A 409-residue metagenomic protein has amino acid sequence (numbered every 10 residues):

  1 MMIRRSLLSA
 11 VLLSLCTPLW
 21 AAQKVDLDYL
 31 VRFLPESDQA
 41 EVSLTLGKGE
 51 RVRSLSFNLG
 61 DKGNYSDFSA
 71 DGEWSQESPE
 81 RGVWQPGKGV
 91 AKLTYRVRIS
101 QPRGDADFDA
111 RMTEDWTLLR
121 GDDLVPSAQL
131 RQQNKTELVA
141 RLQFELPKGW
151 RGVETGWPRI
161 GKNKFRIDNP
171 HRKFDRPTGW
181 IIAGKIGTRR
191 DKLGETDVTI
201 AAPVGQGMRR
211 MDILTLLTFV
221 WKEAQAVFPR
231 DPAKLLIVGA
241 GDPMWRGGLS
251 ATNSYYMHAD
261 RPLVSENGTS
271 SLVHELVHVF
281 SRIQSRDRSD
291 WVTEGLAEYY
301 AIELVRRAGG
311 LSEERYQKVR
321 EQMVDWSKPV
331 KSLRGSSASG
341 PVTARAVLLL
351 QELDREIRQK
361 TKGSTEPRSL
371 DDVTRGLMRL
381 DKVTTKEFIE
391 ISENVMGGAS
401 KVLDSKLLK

Functional and structural regions predicted by a protein language model:
S6-P18: Bacterial N-terminal signal peptides
L19-K24: Boundary at the C-terminal end of the N-terminal hydrophobic targeting segment
V25, F33-L34, S43-T45, F57-T218 (+3 more regions): Non-catalytic architectural context of zinc metalloproteases
D38-V42, R53: Structural beta-strand segments of beta-rich domains
A202-L214, W221, H258-L263, I283-D287 (+1 more regions): Second-shell loop/turn segments in exported
K234-M244, T293: Short, solvent-exposed turn/loop segments enriched in Gly/Ser/Thr/Pro and often Arg
N253-D325: Zinc-dependent metallopeptidase catalytic helix centered on the HExxH motif and its immediate flanking segment
V330-S332, S339, L350-K409: Amphipathic alpha-helical substructures
